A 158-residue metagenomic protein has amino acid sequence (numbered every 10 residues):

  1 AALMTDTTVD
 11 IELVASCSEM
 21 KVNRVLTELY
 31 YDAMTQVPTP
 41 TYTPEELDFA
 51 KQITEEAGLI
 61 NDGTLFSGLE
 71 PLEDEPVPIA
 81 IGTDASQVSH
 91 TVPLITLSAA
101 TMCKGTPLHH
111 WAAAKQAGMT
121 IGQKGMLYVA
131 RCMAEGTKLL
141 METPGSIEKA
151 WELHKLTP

Functional and structural regions predicted by a protein language model:
A1-P158: Metal-dependent amide/peptide-bond hydrolase catalytic core, centered on the "pita-bread" metallohydrolase fold
